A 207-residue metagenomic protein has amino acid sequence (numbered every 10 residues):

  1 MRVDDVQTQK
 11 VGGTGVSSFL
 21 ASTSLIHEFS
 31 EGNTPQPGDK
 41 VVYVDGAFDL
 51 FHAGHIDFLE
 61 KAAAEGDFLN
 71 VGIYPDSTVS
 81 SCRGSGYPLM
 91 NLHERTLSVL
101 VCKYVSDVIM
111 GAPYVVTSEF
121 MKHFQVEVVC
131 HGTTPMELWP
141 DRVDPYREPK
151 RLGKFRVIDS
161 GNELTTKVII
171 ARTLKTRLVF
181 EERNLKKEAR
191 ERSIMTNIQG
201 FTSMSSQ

Functional and structural regions predicted by a protein language model:
M1-Q207: Nucleotidyltransferase catalytic core that binds NTPs
